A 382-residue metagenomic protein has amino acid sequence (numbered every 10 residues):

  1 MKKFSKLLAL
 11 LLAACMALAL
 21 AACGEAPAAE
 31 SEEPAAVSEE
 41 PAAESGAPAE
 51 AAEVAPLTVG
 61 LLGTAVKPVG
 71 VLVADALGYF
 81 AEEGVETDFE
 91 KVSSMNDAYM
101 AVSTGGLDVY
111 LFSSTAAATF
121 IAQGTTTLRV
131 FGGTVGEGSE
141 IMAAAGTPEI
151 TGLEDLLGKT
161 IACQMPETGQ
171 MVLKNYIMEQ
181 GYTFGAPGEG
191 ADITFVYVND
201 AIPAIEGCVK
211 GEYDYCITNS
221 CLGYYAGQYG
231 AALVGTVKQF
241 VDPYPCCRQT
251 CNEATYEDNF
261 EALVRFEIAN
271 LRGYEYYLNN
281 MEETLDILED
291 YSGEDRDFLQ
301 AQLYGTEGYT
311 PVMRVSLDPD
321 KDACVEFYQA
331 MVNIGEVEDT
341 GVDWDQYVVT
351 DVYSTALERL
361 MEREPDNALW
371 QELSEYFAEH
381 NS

Functional and structural regions predicted by a protein language model:
M1-P56, E362-S382: Short, low-complexity disordered leader/linker segments with a strong preference for bacterial N-terminal type II
A35-E40, S45-Y197, G207, D214-S220 (+3 more regions): Short, glycine-/small- and polar/acidic-enriched structural segments that line small-molecule recognition paths
G60, T64, K91, M95 (+10 more regions): Solvent-exposed, acidic/flexible segments
L72, A118, K174, Y224 (+3 more regions): Predominant activation on well-ordered alpha-helical scaffold segments within soluble catalytic domains
D88-F89, N96, G190-T194, A301-G308 (+1 more regions): Short linear loop/turn motifs
T115-A116, P203-G293: Pocket-lining segment of extracytoplasmic ligand-binding domains
N259-V342: Secondary-structure end/capping motifs
Q329-S382: Conserved C-terminal helix/tail region of periplasmic/extracytoplasmic solute-binding proteins
